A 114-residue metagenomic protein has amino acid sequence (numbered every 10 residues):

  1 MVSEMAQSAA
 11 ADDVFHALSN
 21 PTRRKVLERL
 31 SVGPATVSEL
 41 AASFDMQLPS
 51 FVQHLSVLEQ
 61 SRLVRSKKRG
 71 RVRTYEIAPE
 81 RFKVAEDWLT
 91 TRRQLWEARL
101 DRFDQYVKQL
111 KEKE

Functional and structural regions predicted by a protein language model:
M1-A10, E28, K83-E114: Amphipathic alpha-helical dimerization/coiled-coil segments that flank or bridge DNA-binding/regulatory modules
V2, A6-S50, V72-D87: N-terminal helix-turn-helix DNA-binding core of bacterial DNA-binding proteins
L18-N20, L63, K68, D87-W88 (+1 more regions): Coiled-coil-like amphipathic alpha-helices with heptad-repeat character
L55-S56: Short, hydrophobic-biased segments on the C-terminal half of alpha helices that form "recognition helices"
Q60-E76: Beta-hairpin "wing" of winged helix-turn-helix
